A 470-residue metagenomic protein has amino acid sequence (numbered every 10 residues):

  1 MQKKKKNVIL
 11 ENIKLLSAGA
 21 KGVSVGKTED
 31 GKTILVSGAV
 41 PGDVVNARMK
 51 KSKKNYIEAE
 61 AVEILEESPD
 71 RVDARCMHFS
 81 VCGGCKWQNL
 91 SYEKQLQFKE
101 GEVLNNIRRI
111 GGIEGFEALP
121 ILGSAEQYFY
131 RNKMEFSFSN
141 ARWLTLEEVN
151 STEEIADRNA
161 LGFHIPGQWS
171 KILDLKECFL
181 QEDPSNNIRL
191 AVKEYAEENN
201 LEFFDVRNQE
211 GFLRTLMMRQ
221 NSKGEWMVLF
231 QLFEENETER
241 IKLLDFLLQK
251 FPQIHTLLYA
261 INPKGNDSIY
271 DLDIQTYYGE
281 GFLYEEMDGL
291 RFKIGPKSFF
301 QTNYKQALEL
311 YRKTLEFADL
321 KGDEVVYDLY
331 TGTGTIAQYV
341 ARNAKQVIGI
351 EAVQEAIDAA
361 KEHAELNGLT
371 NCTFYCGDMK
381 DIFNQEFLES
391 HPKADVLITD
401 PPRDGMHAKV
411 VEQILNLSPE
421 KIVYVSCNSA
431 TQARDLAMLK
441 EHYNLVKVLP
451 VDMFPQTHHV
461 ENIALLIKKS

Functional and structural regions predicted by a protein language model:
M1-A74, H78: Terminal RNA-binding accessory module
Q2-N12, A20, S24, E235-S470: Rossmann-like S-adenosyl-L-methionine
S24-E29, L161-I165, A360: Short, acidic/hydrophobic/Gly-rich beta-strand patch recurrent on exposed beta strands that often constitutes part
G42, Q181, N303: Short, conserved phosphate/pyrophosphate- and ester-handling motifs at nucleotide-, phospho-/glycolipid
E63-A74, G83-E202: Extended interfacial segments that mediate partner engagement and assembly in macromolecular machines
W169-V206, G211-F212, Q220, E234-L258: Internal alpha/beta scaffold segment
M218, G224-F233, R291-G295: Short, aliphatic-rich beta-strand segments
